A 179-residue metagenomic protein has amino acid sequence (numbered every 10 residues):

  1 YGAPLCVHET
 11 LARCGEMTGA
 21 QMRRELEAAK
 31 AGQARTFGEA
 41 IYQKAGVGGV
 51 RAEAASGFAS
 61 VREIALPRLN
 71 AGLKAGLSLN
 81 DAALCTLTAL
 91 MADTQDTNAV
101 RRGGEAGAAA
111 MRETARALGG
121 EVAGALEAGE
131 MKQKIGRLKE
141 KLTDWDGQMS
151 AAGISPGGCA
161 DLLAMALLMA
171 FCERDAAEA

Functional and structural regions predicted by a protein language model:
Y1-A3, G153-L167: Conserved phosphate/anionic-ligand binding catalytic regions in large, soluble enzymes, centered on
Y1-G147, E173-A179: Phosphate-rich cofactor/ligand-interacting catalytic cores and adjacent structured alpha/beta frameworks
D146-S155, A170-F171: Extended, histidine- and acidic-residue-enriched regions that form the cofactor-binding/catalytic faces
